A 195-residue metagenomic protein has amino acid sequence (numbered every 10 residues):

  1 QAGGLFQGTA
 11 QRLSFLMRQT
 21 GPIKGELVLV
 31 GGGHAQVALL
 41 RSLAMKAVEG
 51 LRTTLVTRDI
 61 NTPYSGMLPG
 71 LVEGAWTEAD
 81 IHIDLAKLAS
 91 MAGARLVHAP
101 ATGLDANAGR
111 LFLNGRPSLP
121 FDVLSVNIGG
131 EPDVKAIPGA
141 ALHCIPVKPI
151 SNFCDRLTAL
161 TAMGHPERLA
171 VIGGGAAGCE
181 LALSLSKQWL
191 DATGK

Functional and structural regions predicted by a protein language model:
Q1-L5: N-terminal export leaders
Q7-T9, F15-K24, G93-A170: FAD-binding core/adjacent interface of flavoenzyme oxidoreductases
L16-R95, E180-K195: Beta1-alpha1 glycine-rich phosphate/pyrophosphate-binding loop at the start of Rossmann-like nucleotide-binding domains
G31, K148, G173: Small/polar loops that bind or transfer phosphate-bearing groups
N61, P132-D133, A177: Surface-exposed, flexible loop/turn segments at secondary-structure boundaries
G70-L71, G103, L142, G178: Residue-level signal for alpha-helical context at structural boundaries
A79, I83-L88, G103-R110, R168-L181: A broadly tuned preference for mixed-charge, low-complexity surface segments
L157-G194: Rossmann-like NAD(P)H-binding beta-loop-alpha module
